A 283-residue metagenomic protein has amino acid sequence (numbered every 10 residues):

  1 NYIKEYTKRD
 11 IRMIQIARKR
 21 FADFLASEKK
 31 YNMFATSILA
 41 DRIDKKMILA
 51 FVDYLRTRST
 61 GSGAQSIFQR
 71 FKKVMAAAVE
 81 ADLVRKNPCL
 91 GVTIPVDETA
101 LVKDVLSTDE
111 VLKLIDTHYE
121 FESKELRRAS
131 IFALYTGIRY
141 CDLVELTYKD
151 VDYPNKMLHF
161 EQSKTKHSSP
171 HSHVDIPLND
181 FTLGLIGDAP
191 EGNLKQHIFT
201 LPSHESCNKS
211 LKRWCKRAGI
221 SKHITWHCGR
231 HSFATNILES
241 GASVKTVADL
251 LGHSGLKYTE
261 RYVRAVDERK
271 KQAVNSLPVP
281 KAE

Functional and structural regions predicted by a protein language model:
N1-L83, A100, F121-E122, L201-E205 (+1 more regions): N-terminal core-binding DNA-recognition domain of tyrosine site-specific recombinases/integrases
I14, K45, I67, V111 (+5 more regions): Short, leucine-enriched amphipathic alpha-helices that occur as contiguous helical runs
R58-G61, Q65-I67, E80, V84-Y140 (+1 more regions): Basic, Lys/Arg- and aromatic-enriched nucleic-acid-binding interface segment
E80, I131, Y135, C141-D142 (+3 more regions): C-terminal catalytic core of tyrosine-transesterase DNA break-rejoin enzymes
G91-V96, D104, E145-G187: Conserved tyrosine-mediated DNA breakage-rejoining catalytic core shared by Y-recombinases
A100, K166-G187, N193-R213, T225: C-terminal catalytic core of Y-nucleophile DNA break-rejoin enzymes
Q162-K166, H204, L251, G255-S276: Catalytic-site neighborhood detector that most strongly recognizes the C-terminal catalytic loop/helix of tyrosine
E191-N193, L277-E283: C-terminal secondary-structure termini that scaffold catalytic or DNA-interacting sites
